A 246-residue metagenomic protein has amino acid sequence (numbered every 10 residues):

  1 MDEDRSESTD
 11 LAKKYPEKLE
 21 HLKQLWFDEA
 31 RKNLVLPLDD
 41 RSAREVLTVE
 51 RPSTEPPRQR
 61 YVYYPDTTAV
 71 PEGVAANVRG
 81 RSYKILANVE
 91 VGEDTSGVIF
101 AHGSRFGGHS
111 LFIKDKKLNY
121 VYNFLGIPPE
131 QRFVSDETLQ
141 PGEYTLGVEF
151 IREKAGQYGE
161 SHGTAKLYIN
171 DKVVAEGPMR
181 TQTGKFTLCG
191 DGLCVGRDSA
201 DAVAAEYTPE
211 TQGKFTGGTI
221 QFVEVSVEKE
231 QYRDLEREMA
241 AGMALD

Functional and structural regions predicted by a protein language model:
M1-L47: C-terminal accessory region downstream of the catalytic core in glycan-modifying enzymes
P37-D246: Extracellular glycan-associated modules
